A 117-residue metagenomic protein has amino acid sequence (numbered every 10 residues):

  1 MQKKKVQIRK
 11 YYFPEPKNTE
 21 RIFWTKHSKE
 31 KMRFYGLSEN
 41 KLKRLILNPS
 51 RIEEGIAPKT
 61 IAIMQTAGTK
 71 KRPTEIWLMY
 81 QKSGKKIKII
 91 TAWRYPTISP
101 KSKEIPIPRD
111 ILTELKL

Functional and structural regions predicted by a protein language model:
M1-L117: Ribonuclease/tRNase effector modules and their secretory precursors
